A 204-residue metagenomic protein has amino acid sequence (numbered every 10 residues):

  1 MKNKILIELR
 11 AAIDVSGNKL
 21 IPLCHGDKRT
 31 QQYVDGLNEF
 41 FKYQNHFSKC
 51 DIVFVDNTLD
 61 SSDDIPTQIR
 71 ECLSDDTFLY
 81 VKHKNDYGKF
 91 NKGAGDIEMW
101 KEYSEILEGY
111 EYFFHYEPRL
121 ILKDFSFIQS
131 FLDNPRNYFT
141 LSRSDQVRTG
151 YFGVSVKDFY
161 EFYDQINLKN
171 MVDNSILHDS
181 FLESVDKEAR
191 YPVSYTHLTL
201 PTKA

Functional and structural regions predicted by a protein language model:
M1-D27: N-proximal low-complexity "stem/linker" segments adjacent to membrane-targeting elements
E39-S48: Short, acidic, metal-binding catalytic loop of nucleotide-sugar glycosyltransferases
C50-L59: Short beta-strand/loop segment that forms part of the nucleotide-sugar
I65, L73-E105: Active-site-proximal specificity loops/subdomain of glycosyltransferases
E111-R119: Short beta-strand-to-loop acidic/aromatic patch adjacent to the donor-nucleotide binding site
D124-Q146: Conserved donor-nucleotide/metal-binding helix-loop-beta segment in metal-dependent transferases, i.e., the alpha-helix
T149-D164: Conserved nucleotide-sugar donor-binding and metal-coordinating catalytic region shared by glycosyltransferases
T196-T202: Conserved small/polar residues in nucleotide/adenosyl-binding loops
